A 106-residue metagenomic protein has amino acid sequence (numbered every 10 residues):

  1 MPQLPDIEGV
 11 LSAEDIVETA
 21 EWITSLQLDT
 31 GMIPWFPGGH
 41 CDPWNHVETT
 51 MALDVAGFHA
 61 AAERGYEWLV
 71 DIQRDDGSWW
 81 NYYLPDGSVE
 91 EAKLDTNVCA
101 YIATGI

Functional and structural regions predicted by a protein language model:
M1-W44, A52-W79: Low-complexity, Ser/Thr/Pro/Gly-enriched N-terminal "stalk/linker" regions
H40-F58, G87-I106: An alpha-helical repeat/solenoid feature that recognizes helix-turn-helix modules
L69-C99: Blade-loop segments of beta-propeller domains
